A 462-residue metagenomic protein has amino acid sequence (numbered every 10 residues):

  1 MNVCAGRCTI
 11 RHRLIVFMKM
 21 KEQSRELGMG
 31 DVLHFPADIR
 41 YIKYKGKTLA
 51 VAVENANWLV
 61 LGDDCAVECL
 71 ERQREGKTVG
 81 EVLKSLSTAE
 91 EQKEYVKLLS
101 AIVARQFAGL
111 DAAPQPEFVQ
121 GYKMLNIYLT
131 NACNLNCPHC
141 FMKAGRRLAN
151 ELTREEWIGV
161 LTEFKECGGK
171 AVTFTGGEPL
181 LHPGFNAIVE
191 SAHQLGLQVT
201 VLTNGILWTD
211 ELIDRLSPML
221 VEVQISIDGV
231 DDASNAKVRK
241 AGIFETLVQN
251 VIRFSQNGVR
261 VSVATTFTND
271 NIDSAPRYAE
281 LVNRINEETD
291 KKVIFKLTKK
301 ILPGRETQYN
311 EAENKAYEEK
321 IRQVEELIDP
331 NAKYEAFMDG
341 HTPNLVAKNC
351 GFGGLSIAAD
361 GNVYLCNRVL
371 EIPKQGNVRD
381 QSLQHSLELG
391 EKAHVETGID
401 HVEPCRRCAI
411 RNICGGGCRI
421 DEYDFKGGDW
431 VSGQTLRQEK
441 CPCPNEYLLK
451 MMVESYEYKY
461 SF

Functional and structural regions predicted by a protein language model:
C4, C8, H12-G145, F462: N-terminal pre-core extensions flanking Radical SAM catalytic domains
K19-K21, S217-M219, S226-D228, A233-D360 (+2 more regions): Radical SAM enzyme [4Fe-4S]-AdoMet core and its adjacent flexible, acidic and glycine-rich loops/tails across
N55, G145-L148, A236-I243: Short glycine-enriched, charge-decorated loop/helix-capping segments at active-site entrances that position
S85-E90, E94-M219: Conserved alpha-helical substructure of the radical SAM core
V103-G121, N331-A336, K374-T397: Short, charged low-complexity linear segments at domain edges
N134, P138-F141, Y364, R406-A409 (+1 more regions): Cys/His/Pro-rich metal-binding microdomains
L370-F462: Flexible mid-to-C-terminal extensions adjoining Fe-S/redox cofactors in radical SAM and related proteins
